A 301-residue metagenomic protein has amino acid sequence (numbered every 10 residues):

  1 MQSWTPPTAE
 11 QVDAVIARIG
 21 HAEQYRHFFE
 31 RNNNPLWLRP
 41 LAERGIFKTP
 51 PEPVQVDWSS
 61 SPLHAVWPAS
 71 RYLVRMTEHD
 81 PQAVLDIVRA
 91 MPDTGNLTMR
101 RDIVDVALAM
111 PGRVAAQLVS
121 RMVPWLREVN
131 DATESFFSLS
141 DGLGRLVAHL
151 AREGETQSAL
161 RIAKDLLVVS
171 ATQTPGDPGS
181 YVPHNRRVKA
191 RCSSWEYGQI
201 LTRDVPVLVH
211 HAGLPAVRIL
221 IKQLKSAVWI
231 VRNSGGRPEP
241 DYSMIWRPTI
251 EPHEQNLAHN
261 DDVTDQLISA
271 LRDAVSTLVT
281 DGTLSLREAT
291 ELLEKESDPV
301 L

Functional and structural regions predicted by a protein language model:
M1-L301: Non-catalytic all-alpha helical scaffold/repeat segments
